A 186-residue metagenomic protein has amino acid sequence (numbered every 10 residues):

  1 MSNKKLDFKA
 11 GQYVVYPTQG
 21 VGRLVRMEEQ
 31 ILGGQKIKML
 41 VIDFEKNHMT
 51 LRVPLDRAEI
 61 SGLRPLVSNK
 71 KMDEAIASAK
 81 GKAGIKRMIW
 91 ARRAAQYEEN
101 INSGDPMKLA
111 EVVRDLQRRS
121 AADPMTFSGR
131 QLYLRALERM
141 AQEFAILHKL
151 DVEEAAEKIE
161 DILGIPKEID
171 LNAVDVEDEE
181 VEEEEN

Functional and structural regions predicted by a protein language model:
M1-S61: A positional/architectural concept
L63-N186: Charge/polar-rich, low-complexity and marginally structured segments
